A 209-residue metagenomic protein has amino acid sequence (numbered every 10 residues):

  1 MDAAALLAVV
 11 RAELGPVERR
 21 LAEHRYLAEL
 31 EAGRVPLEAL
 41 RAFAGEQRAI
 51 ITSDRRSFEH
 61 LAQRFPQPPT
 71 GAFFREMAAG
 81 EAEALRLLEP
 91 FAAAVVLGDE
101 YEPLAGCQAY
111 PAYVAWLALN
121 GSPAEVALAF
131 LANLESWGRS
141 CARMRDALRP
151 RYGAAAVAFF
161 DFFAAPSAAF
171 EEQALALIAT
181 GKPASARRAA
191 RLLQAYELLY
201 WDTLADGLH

Functional and structural regions predicted by a protein language model:
M1, R20-A28, R34-L37, R56 (+5 more regions): Small-residue-biased structural context
M1-Y26, A165-E172: Acidic, low-complexity proline/glycine-rich segments
A12-A22, Y26-R64, N120, E125-C141 (+1 more regions): Alpha-helical bundle segments that constitute or directly flank the non-heme di-iron/ferroxidase center
A32-V35, A39-S53, P66, F73-G80 (+3 more regions): Short, contiguous, pocket-lining structural segments that sit at or immediately flank catalytic/ligand-binding sites
F58-F65, L148, G181, L204 (+1 more regions): Secondary-structure edge/capping motif, primarily at the C-terminal ends of alpha-helices and the immediately following
P69-P166: Active-site-proximal alpha-helical scaffolds that flank and shape metal-associated catalytic sites
A168-L175, G181-P183, T203, G207: Surface-exposed peri-terminal alpha-helical interaction modules
A184-H209: Acidic, carboxylate-rich catalytic segments that either coordinate divalent cations
